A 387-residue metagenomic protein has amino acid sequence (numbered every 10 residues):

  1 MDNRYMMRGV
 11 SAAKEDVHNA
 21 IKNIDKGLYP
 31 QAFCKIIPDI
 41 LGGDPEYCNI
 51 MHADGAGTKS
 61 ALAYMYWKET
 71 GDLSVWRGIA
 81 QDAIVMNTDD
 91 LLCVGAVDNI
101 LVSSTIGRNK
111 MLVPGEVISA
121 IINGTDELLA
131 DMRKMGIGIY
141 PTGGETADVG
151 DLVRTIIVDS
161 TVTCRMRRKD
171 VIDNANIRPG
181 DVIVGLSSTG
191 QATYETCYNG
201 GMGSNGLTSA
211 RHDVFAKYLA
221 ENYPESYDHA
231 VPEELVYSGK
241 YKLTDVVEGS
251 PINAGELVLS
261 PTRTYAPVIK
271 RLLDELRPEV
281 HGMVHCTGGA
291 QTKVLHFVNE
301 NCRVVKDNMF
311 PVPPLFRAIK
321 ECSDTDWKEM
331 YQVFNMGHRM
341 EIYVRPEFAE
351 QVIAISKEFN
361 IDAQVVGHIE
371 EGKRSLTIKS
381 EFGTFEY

Functional and structural regions predicted by a protein language model:
M1-Y387: Helix-biased detector of long, well-ordered alpha-helical tracts
